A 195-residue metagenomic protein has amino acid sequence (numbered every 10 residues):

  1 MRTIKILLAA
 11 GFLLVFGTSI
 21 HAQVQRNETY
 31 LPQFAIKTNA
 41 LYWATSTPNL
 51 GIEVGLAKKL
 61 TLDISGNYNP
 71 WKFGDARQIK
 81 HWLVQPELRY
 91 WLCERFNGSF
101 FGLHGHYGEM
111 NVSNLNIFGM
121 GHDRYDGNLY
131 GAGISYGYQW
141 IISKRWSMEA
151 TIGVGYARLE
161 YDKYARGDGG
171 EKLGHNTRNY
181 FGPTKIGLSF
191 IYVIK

Functional and structural regions predicted by a protein language model:
M1-T29, I194-K195: Cleavable N-terminal export/targeting peptides
A22-H81, S189-K195: Short glycine/proline- and aromatic-enriched beta-strand/turn motifs that initiate or cap beta-hairpins
P32-F34, A44-P48, Q78-V84, N97 (+2 more regions): Residues that define the transmembrane beta-barrel architecture of outer-membrane proteins
I36-T38, I52, I64, P86-L88 (+4 more regions): Membrane-embedded beta-strand positions of outer-membrane beta-barrel proteins
K59-L62, F96, K144-M148: Repeated loop/turn-to-beta-strand initiation elements of outer-membrane beta-barrel proteins
N67-H81, E109-Y130, L159-N179: Flexible, solvent-exposed loop segments that connect beta-strands
P86-D126: Helix-adjacent hinge/juxtasegments
W91, Y180-K195: Outer-membrane beta-barrel "beta-signal"
